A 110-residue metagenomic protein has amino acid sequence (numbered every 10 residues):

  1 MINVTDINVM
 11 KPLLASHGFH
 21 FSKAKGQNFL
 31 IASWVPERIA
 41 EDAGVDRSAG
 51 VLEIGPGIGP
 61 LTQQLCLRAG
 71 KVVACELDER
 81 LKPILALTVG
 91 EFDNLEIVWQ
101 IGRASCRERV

Functional and structural regions predicted by a protein language model:
M1-R107: Catalytic cores of RNA-modifying enzymes
